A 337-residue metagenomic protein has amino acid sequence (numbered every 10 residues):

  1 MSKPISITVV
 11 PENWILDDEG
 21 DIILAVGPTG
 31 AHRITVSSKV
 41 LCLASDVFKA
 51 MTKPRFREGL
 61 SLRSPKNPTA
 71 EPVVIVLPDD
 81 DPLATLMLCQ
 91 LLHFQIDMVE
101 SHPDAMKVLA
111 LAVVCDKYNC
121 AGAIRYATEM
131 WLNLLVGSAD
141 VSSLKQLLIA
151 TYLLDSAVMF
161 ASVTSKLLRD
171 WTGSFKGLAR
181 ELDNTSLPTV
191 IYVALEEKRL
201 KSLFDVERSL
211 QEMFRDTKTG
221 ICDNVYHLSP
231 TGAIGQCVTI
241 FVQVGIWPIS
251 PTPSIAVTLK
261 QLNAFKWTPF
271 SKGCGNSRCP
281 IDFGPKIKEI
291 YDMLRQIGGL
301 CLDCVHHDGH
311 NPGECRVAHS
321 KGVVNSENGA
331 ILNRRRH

Functional and structural regions predicted by a protein language model:
M1-L43, V47, L83, Q90-V108 (+2 more regions): N-terminal BTB/POZ boundary and linker segment
K3, V136-H337: Acidic, serine/threonine- and proline-rich low-complexity regulatory tracts
I23-A31, L60-A70, L86-Q90, D183-T185: Surface-exposed beta-strand-to-loop junctions that form interaction patches on eukaryotic regulatory domains
A44-S45, A123-E129, F160-S165: Short hydrophobic alpha-helical segments that form membrane-spanning helices or hydrophobic packing faces of helical
D46-K66: Cytochrome P450 catalytic domain signature, combining two hallmark sequence patches
K66-N67, A105-M106, A139-S143: Alpha-helical oligomerization/assembly modules used to build nucleoprotein complexes
P68-L132: Long, hydrophobic/aromatic-enriched structural stretches that serve as scaffold segments
